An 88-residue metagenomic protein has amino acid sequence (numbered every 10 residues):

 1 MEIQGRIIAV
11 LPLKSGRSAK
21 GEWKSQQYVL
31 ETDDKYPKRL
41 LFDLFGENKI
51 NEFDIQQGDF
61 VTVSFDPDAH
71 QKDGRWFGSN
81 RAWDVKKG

Functional and structural regions predicted by a protein language model:
M1-G88: Single-stranded nucleic acid-binding surfaces, predominantly the OB-fold ssDNA-binding core
